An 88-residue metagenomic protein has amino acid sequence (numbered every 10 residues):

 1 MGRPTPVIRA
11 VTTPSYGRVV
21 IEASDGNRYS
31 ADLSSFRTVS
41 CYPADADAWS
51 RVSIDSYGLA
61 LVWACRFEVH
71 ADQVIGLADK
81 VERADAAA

Functional and structural regions predicted by a protein language model:
M1-A88: Motif-centric detector for short Cys/His coordination patterns
